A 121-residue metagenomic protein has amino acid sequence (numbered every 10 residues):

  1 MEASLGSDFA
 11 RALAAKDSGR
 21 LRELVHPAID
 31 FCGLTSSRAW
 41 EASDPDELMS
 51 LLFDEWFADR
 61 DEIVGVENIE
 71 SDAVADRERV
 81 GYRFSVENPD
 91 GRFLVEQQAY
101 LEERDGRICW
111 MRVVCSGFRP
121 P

Functional and structural regions predicted by a protein language model:
M1, L5, L48, F93: Soluble or luminal CAZymes and related metallo-dependent hydrolases
M1-A28: Short, low-complexity N-terminal intrinsically disordered segments enriched in polar/charged residues
A3-L13, S36-A39, F53-F57, W110: Short, mixed-charge, low-aromatic patches
A12, C32, V86-E87: Alpha-helix C-capping/helix-to-loop hinge sites
S18-R20, H26-A73: A solvent-exposed, acidic/Ser-Thr-rich amphipathic alpha-helical stretch
S50-P121: A beta-strand edge to alpha-helix "cap/lid" segment located at domain peripheries
